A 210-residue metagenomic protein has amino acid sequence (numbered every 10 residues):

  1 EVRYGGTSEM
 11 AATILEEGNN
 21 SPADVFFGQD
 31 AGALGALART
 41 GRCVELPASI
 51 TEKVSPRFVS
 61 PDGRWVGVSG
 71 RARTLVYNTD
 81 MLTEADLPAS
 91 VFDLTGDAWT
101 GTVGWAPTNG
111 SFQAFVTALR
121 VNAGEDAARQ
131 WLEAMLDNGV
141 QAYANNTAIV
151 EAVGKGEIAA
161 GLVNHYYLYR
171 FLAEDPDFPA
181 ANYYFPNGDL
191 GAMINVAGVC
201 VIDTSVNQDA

Functional and structural regions predicted by a protein language model:
V2-Y4, N182: A structural preference for short, hydrophobic beta-strand core positions in alpha/beta folds
G5-L15, S21-I158, M193: Extracytoplasmic ligand-binding site segments that recognize negatively charged/polar headgroups
Q29-D30, N78-T79, A106-T108, N164-Y166 (+2 more regions): Active-site-proximal beta-strand/loop segments in catalytic clefts of secreted hydrolases
G32-A36, A159-P179: A ligand-binding cleft/hinge motif common to bilobed small-molecule-binding domains
T147-E151, K155-I158, P176-A210: Extracytoplasmic/periplasmic substrate-recognition and gating elements
